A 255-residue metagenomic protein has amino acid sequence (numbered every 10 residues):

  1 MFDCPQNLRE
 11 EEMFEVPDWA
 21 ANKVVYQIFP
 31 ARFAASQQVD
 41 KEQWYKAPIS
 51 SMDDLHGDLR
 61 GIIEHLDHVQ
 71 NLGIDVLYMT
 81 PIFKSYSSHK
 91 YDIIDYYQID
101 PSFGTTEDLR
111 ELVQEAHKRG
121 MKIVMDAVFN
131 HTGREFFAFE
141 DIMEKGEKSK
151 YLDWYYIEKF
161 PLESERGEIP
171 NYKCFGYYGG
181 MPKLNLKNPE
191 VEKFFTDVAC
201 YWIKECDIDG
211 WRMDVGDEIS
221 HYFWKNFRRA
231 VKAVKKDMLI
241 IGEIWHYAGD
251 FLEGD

Functional and structural regions predicted by a protein language model:
M1-K122, T132, F137-D141, K193: N-terminal structural segment of carbohydrate-active enzymes
E11-E12, I157-E158, T196-A199, Y247-D250: Alpha-helical scaffolding within the catalytic cores of extracellular/periplasmic polymer-degrading hydrolases
V25-Q27, V76-Y78, V124-M125, G210-R212 (+1 more regions): Structural recognition of the beta-strand scaffold that forms the well-ordered cores of secreted hydrolase catalytic
A31-F33, I82, V128-N130, G216-E218 (+1 more regions): Active-site beta-loop-alpha junctions enriched in small/polar residues
E42-D53, Y172-K187, E205-D207: Short glycine/proline-rich turn/loop motifs
V113, H117-R119, F136, E140-G146 (+3 more regions): Active-site-proximal helices and loops of the catalytic beta/alpha 8
F129-H131, Y178-G180, K193-Y222: Active-site groove signature of glycoside hydrolases
F137-M181: Core domains of carbohydrate- and sulfate-ester-processing enzymes
